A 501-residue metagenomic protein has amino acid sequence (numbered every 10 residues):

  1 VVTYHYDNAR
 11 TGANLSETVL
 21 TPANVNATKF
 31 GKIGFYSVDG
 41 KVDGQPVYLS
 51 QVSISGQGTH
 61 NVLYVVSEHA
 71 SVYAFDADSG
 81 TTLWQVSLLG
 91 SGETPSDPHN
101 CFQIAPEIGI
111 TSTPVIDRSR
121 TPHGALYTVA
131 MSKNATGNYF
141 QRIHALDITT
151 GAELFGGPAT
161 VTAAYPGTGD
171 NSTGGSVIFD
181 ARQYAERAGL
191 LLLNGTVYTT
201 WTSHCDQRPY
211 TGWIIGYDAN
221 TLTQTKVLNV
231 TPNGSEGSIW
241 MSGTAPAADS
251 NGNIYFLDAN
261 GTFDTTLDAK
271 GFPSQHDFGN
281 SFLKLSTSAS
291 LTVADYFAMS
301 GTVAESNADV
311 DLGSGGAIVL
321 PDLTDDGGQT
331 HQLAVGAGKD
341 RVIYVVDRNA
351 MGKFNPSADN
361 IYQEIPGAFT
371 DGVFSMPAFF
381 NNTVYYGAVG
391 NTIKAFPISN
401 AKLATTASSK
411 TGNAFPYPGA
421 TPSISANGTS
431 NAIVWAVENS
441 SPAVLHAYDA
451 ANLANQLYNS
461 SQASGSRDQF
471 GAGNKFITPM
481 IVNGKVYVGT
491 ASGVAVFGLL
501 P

Functional and structural regions predicted by a protein language model:
V1-T324, Q329-F354, F369-F396, G419-A426 (+2 more regions): Mobile, glycine-rich extracellular loop/lid and propeptide segments that shape or gate substrate/ligand access
N355-T370, T405-G412, Q462-S466: Inter-blade linker and blade-boundary elements of WD-repeat/beta-propeller domains
T392-A395, A404-G419: Detector for outer-membrane/organellar transmembrane beta-barrel domains, recognizing the amphipathic beta-strand
Q469: Short, flexible active-site loop motifs that bind/organize anionic cofactors or intermediates
